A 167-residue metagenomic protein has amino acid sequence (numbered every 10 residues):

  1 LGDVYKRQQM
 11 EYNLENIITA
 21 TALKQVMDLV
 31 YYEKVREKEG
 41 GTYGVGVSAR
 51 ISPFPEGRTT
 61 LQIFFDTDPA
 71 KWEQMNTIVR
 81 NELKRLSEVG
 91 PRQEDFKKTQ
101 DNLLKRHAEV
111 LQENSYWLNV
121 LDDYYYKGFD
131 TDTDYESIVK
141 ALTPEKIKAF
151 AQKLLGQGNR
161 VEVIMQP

Functional and structural regions predicted by a protein language model:
D3-N13, R36-A141, N159-P167: M16 family metallopeptidases and their MPP-like homologs
L14-D28: Active/ligand-binding-proximal structured segments within catalytic/core domains that scaffold catalytic residues
T21, I147, E162: Short, conserved catalytic/metal-binding micro-motifs enriched in Asp/Glu and His
P144-Q152: Low-complexity, intrinsically disordered Gly/Pro/Thr-rich segments
L154-Q157: Extracellular/periplasmic catalytic domains that process cell-envelope and extracellular macromolecules
